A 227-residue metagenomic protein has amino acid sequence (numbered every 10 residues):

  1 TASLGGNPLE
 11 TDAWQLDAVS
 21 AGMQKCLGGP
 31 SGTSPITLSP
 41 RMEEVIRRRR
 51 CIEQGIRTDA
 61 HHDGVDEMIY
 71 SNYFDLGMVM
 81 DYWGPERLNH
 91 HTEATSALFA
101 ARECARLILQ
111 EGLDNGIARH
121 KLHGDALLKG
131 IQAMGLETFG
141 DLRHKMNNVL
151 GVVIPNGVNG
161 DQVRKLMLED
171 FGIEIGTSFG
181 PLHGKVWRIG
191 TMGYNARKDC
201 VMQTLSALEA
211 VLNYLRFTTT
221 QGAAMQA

Functional and structural regions predicted by a protein language model:
T1, N156, F179: Active-site metal-binding loops of divalent metal-dependent hydrolases
T1-S96, A101-G140, V152, G160 (+7 more regions): Conserved PLP-enzyme active-site core in the AAT-like
L142-N148, L182-G184: Short Gly/Ser/Thr- and Asp/Glu-enriched loop/turn motifs at secondary-structure junctions
N147-L150, I154-P155: Helical "substrate-binding/catalytic lid" subdomain of Rossmann-like NAD(P)-dependent dehydrogenases/reductases
E174-S178: Active-site cofactor/substrate anionic-group-binding motifs, chiefly glycine- and Lys/Arg-rich phosphate-binding loops
F179-H183, Q221-A223: A glycine-biased, small/acidic residue-tolerant capping/turn segment at secondary-structure junctions
